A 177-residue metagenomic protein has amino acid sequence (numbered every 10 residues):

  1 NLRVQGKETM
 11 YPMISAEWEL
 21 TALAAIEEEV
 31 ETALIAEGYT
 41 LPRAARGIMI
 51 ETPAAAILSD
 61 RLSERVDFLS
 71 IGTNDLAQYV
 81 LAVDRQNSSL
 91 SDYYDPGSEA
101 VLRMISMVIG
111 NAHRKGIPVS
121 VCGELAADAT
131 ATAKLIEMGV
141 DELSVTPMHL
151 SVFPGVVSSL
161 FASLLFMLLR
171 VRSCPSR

Functional and structural regions predicted by a protein language model:
N1-L165, R177: Conserved alpha/beta-domain cores
